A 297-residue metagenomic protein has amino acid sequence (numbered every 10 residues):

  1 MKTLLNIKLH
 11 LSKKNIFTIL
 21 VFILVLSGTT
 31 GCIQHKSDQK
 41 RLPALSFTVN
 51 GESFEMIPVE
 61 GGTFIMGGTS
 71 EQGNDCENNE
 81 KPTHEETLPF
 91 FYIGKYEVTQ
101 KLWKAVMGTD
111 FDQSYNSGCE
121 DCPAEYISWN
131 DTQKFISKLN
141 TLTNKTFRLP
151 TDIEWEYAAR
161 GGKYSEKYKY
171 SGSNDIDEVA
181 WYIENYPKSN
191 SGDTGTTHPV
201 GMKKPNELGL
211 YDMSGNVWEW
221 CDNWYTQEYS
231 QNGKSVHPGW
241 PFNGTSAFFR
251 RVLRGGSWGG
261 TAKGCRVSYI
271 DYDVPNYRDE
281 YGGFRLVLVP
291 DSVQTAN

Functional and structural regions predicted by a protein language model:
M1-K13: N-terminal secretory signal peptides that target proteins for export/translocation
I19-G28: Bacterial N-terminal signal peptides
G28-P43: Bacterial Sec-dependent N-terminal signal peptides
I33, T63-N79, T83-D175, D222-S230 (+1 more regions): Active-site microenvironments of metalloenzymes and redox enzymes
Q39-E60: GGW-centered surface loops in extracellular recognition modules
M56-P58, Y92-E97, E125-Y126, R148-P150 (+7 more regions): Structural recognition of the beta-strand scaffold that forms the well-ordered cores of secreted hydrolase catalytic
Q72-E86, Y164, T196, M213-N297: Surface-exposed recognition segments
E178-S214, T245, D271: Short, well-ordered junction/capping motifs at the entry into regular secondary structure
